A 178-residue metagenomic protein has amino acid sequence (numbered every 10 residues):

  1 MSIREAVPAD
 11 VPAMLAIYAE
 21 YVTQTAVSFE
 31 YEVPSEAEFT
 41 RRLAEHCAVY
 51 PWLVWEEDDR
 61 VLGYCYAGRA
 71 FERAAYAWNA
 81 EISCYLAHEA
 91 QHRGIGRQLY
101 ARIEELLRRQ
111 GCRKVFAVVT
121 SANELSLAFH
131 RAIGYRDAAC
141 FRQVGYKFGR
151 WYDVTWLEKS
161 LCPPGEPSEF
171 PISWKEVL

Functional and structural regions predicted by a protein language model:
S2-M14: A short beta-loop-alpha structural element at the N-terminal edge of CoA-dependent acyl/N-acetyltransferase catalytic
A16-V33, H46: Helix-loop element at the rim of GNAT/NAT acetyltransferase active sites that forms part of the acceptor-substrate
Y31-E89, Y100-A101, S160-C162: Acetyl-CoA-dependent GNAT
R60-G63, L125, W151: Glycine-rich acetyl-CoA-binding "A-motif" of GNAT/NAT acetyltransferases
Y66-R69, F116-V119, R131, R136-D153 (+2 more regions): Conserved catalytic-core motifs of GNAT/GCN5-like acyltransferases
C84-E89, R93, E105, S121-A122: Active-site acidic-Proline motif in GNAT/NAT acetyltransferases
H92-E105, A128-A132: Conserved acetyl-CoA-binding loop-helix of GNAT-fold acetyltransferases
L107-V119: Conserved GNAT acetyl-CoA-binding A-motif
